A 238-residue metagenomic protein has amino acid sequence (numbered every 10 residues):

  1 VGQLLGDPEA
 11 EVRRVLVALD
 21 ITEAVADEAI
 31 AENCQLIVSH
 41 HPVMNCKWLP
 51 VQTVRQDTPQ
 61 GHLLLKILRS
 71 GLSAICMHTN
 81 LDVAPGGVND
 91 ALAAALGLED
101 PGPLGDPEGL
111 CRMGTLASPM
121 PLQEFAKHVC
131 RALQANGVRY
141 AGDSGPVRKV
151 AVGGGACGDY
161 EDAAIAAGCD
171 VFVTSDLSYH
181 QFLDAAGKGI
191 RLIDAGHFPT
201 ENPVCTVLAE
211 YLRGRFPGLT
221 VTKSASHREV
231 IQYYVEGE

Functional and structural regions predicted by a protein language model:
V1-E238: Active-site catalytic microenvironments in core metabolic enzymes, especially phosphate/sugar-handling
